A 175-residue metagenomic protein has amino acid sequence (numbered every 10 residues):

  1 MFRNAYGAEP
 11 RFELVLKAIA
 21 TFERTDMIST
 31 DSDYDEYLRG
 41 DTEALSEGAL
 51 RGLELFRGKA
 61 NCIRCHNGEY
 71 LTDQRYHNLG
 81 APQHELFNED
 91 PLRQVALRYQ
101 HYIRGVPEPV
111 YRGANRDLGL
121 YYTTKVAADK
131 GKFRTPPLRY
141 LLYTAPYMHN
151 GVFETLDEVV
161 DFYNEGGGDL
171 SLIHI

Functional and structural regions predicted by a protein language model:
M1-L50, E54-L55: Extracytoplasmic redox metalloprotein regions
S32-S171: Short glycine/threonine-rich turn/loop motifs
I173-I175: Conserved small/polar residues in nucleotide/adenosyl-binding loops
